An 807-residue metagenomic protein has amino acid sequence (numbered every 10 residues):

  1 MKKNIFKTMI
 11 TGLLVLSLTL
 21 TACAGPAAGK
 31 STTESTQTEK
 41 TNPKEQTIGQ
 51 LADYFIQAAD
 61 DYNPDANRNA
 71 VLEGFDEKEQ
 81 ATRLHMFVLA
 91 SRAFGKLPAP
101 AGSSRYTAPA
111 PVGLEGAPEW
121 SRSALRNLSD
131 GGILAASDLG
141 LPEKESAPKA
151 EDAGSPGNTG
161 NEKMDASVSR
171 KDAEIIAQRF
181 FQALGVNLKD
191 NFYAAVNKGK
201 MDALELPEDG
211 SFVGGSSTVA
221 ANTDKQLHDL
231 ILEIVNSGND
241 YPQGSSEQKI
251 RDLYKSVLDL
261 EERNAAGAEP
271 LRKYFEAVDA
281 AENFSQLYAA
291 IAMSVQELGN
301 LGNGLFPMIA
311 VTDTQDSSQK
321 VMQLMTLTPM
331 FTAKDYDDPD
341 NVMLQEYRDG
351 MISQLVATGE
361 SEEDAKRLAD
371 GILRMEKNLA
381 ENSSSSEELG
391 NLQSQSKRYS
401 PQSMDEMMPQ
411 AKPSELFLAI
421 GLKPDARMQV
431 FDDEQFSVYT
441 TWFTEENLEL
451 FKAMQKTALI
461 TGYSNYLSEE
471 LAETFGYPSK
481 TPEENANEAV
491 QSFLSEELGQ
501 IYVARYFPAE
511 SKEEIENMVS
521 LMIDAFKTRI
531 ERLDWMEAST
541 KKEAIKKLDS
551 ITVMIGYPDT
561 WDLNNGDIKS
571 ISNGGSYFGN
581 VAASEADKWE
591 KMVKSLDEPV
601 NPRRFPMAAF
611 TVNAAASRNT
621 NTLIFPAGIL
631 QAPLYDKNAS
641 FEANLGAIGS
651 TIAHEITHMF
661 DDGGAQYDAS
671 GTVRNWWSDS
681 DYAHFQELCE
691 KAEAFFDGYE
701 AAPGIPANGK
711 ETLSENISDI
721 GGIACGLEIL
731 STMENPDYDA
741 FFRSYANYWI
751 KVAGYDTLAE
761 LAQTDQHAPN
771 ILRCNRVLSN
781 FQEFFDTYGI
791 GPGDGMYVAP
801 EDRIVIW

Functional and structural regions predicted by a protein language model:
K3-A27: Sec-dependent N-terminal signal peptides of Gram-positive bacterial secreted proteins and lipoproteins
G25-A124, D130-R170, R179-L184, E537: Feature responds to low-complexity, polar/acidic, surface-exposed segments characteristic of secreted/exported proteins
K40-N42, L72-E77, A110-E115, T159-M164 (+10 more regions): Second-shell loop/turn segments in exported
T47-L51, F55, T82-A90, W120-A124 (+31 more regions): Stable alpha-helical elements in mature extracytoplasmic
I56-D60, S91-A99, S129-I133, Q178-Q182 (+20 more regions): Sec-exported extracytoplasmic/periplasmic mature domains
N187-L188, A195-L258: Active-site-surrounding "flap" and adjacent substrate/cofactor-binding loops of secreted or lumenal enzymes, prototyped
K225, D229, Q286-Q296, E516-G649 (+1 more regions): Zinc-dependent metallohydrolase catalytic domains
H228-L521: Noncatalytic, helix-rich "gating/capping" subdomain that lines the substrate-entry/channel surface of large enzyme
